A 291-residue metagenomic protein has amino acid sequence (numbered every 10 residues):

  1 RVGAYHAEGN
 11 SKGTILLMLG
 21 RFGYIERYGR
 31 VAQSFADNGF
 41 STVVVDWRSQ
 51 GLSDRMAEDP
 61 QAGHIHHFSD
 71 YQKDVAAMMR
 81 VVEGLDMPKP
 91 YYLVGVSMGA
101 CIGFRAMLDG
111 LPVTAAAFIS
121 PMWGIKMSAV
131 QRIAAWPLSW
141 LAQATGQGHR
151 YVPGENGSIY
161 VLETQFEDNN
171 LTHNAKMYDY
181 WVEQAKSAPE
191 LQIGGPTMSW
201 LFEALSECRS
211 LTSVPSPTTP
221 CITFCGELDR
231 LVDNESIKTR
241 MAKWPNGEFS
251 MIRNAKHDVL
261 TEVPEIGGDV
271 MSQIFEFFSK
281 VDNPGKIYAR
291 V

Functional and structural regions predicted by a protein language model:
M18-G23: Active-site glycine-rich loops that stabilize anionic/oxyanionic intermediates across multiple enzyme folds
I25, A32-E58: Conserved alpha/beta-hydrolase
G63-E83: Alpha/beta-hydrolase active-site loop
L85-S97: Alpha/beta-hydrolase fold nucleophile elbow
M98, I102-Q192: Alpha/beta-hydrolase-fold enzymes
P217, T223-C225, D229: Short beta-strand/loop motif that positions the catalytic acidic residue of the alpha/beta-hydrolase fold
R230-S236: Conserved alpha/beta-hydrolase "acid-adjacent" motif
E248, R253-V291: Catalytic active-site module of serine/aspartate enzymes centered on a nucleophile-bearing elbow/loop
